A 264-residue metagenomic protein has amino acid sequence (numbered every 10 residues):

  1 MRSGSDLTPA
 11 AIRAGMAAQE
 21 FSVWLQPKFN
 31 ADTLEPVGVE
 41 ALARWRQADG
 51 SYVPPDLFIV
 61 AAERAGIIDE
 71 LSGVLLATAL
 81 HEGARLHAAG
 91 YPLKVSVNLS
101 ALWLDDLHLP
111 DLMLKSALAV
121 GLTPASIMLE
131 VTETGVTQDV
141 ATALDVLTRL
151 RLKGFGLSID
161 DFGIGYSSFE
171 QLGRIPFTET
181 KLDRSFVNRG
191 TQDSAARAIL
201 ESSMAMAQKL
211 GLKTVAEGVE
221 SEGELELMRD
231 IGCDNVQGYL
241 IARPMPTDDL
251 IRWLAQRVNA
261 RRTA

Functional and structural regions predicted by a protein language model:
M1-G121, G135: Bacterial c-di-GMP phosphodiesterase EAL domain
D6-P9, D106-P110, V140, G165-F169 (+3 more regions): Structural motif corresponding to alpha-helix initiation and N-cap regions
V53-P54, I67, D105, L109 (+5 more regions): Conserved catalytic/dimerization core of cyclic nucleotide/dinucleotide signaling enzymes
V60, D106, R174, Q192 (+2 more regions): Phosphate-coordinating loops and pocket residues in cytosolic domains that bind phosphorylated ligands
D111-K115, T142-V146, S194-E201: Charged helix-capping and loop-helix junction motifs
S116-G190, M206, L210-P244: The catalytic core of metal-dependent phosphodiesterases that act on cyclic dinucleotides
R229, M245-A264: C-terminal helical cap(s) of enzyme catalytic domains, especially alpha/beta-barrels
